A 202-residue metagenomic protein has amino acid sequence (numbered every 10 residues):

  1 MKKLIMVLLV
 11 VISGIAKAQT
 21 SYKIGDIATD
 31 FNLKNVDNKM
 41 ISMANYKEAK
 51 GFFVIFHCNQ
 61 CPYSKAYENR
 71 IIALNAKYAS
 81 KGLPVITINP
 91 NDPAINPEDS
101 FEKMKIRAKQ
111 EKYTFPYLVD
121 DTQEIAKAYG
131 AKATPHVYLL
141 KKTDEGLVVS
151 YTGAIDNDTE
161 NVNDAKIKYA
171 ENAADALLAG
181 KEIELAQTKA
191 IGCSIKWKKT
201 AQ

Functional and structural regions predicted by a protein language model:
M1-S21: Bacterial Sec-dependent N-terminal signal peptides
Q19-A44: N-terminal "domain-start" segment that seeds a small globular fold
S42-K65, A174: Short active-site neighborhood of thiol/selenol oxidoreductases, capturing the structured segment around
A49-G51, S80-V85, K112-P116, T134: Loop/turn elements at helix/coil->beta-strand transitions in domains of secreted/extracellular proteins
C58-Y67, V137, C193-K196: Short, thiol/selenol-centered motifs that function as redox-active sites or metal-ligating centers
K65-Q110, D121-K127: Structural microenvironment flanking redox-active thiols in thiol-disulfide oxidoreductases
K105-K141, E145-V149: Short, internal strand/loop/helix patches that form the active-site neighborhood or redox-interaction surface
L139-Q202: Thiol-/selenol-based redox modules, centered on thioredoxin-like and closely related oxidoreductase domains
